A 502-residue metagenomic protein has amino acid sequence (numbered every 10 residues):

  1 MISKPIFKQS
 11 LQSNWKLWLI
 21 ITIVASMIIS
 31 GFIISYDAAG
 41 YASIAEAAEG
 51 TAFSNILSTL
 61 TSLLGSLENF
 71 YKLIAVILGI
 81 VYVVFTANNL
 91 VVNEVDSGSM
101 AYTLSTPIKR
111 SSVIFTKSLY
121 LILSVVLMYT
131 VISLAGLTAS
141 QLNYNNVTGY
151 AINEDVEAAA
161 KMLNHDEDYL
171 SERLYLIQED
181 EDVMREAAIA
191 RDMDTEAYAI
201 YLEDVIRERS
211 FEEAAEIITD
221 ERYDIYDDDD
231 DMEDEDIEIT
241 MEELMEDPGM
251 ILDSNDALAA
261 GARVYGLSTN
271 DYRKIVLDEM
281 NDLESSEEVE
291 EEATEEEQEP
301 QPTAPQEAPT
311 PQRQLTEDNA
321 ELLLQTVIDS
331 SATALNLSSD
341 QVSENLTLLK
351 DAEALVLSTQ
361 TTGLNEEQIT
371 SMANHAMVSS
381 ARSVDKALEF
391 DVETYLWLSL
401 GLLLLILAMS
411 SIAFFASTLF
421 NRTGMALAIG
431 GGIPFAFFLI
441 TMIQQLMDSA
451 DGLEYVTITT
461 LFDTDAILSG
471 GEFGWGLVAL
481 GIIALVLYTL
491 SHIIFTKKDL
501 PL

Functional and structural regions predicted by a protein language model:
S3-I6, S10-N14, G31-L67, Y150 (+9 more regions): Terminal transmembrane helical anchor/hairpin motif
S26, S30-I34, T61-N69, F115-D168 (+6 more regions): Secretory targeting signals
S66-N93: Long, hydrophobic alpha-helical segments
I80-A87, S99, A135, S411-F415 (+2 more regions): Hydrophobic/aromatic residues in alpha-helical transmembrane segments
V84-L104, S118: Transmembrane helix boundary and interhelical loop/hinge segments in multi-pass membrane proteins
Y144-F390: Low-complexity, proline/glycine-enriched hydrophobic segments characteristic of transmembrane helices
S399-F435: A structural motif at transmembrane helix-loop-helix junctions in multipass membrane proteins
